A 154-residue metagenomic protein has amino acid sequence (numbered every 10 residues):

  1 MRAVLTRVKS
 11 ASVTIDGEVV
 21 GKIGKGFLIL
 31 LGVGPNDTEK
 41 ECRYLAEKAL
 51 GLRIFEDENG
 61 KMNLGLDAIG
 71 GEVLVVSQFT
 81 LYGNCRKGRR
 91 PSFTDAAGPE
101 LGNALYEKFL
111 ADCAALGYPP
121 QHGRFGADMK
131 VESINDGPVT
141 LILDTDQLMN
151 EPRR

Functional and structural regions predicted by a protein language model:
L5, L66, V131-S133: Replace "in large, NTP-powered and nucleic-acid-processing enzymes" with "in large, NTP-powered factors and other
L5-T14, E18, V33: N-terminal intrinsically disordered, cationic/polar leader segments that include organellar targeting peptides
E18-G70, G83-A111, A115-L116, Q121: Compact, glycine-rich, soluble single-domain proteins
L45, V76, V139: Residue-level signal for inorganic ion chemistry
G71-T80: Active-site pocket-lining segment
A114-M129, I134: Divalent-metal-activated hydrolytic enzyme cores
V131-D144: C-terminal edge-of-domain segments
D144-R154: Short, charged, intrinsically disordered terminal tails
